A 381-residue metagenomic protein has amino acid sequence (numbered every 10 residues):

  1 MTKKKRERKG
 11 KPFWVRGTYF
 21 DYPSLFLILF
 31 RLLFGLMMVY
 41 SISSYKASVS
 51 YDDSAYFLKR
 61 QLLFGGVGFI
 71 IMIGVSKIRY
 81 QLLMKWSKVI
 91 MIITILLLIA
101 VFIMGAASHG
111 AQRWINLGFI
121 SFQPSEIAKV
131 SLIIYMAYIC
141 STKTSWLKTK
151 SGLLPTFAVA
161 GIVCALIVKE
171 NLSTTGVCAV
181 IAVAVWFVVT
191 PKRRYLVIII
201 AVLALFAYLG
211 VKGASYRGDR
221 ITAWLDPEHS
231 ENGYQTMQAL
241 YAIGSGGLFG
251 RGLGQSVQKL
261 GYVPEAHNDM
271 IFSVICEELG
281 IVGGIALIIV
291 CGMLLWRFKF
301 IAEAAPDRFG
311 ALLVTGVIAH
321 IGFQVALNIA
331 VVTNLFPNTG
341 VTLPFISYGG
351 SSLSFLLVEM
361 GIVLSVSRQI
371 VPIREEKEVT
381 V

Functional and structural regions predicted by a protein language model:
T2-F26, F30-R31, M37-K169, I329-P344 (+3 more regions): Membrane-helix boundary/helix-loop-helix interface segments in multi-pass membrane proteins
L63-I71, E278-L295: Hydrophobic alpha-helical transmembrane segments
G65-F69, E126-A137, C178-A182, I289-G292 (+2 more regions): Alpha-helical transmembrane segments of multi-pass membrane proteins
I70-Y80, M136-T144, V183-K192, L209-V211 (+2 more regions): Structural signal for the C-terminal ends of transmembrane alpha-helices and the immediately following loop
K88-I95, K150-I167, L172-K212: Hydrophobic alpha-helical segments of polytopic membrane proteins
S108, Q112-W114, Y195-A286, P306-L313: Hydrophobic, glycine- and aromatic-enriched re-entrant/interface helices and adjoining loop segments
C140, I181-Y195, V257-G283, G340-S354: Interfacial segments of multi-pass membrane proteins
A302-G340, I346: Loop-to-helix entry and N-terminal half of a specific, functionally important transmembrane alpha helix in multi-pass
